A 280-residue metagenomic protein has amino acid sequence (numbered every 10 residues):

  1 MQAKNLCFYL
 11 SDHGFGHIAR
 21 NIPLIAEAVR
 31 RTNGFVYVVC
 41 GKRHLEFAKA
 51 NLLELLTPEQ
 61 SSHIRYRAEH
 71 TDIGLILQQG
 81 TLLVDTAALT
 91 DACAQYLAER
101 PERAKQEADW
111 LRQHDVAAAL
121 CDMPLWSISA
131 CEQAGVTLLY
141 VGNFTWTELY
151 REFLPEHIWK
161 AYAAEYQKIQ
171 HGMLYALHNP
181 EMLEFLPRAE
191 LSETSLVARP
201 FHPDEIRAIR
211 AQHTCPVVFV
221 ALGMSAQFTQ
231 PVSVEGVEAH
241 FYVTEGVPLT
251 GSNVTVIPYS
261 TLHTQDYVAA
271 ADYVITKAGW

Functional and structural regions predicted by a protein language model:
L10-I22: A short, glycine/small-residue-rich beta-strand->loop->alpha-helix junction that serves as a flexible
I25, R199-Y273: Donor-nucleotide binding loops and adjacent catalytic segments primarily of GT-B fold Leloir glycosyltransferases
G34-A98: Conserved nucleotide-sugar phosphate-binding/catalytic loop shared by glycosyltransferases and other
G41-E46, M123-W126, A176-E181, M224-S225 (+1 more regions): Short, polar loop motifs at secondary-structure junctions
L53-H70, V136, R188-A198, G236-T264: Active-site regions of enzymes building and remodeling cell-envelope glycoconjugates
R103-A163: Conserved nucleotide-sugar donor-interacting segment of glycosyltransferase catalytic cores, predominantly GT-B
A118-M123, D266-W280: A donor-sugar binding/catalytic signature common to diverse glycosyltransferases and related nucleotide-sugar
L149-Q227: A nucleotide-sugar donor-handling region in carbohydrate enzymes
